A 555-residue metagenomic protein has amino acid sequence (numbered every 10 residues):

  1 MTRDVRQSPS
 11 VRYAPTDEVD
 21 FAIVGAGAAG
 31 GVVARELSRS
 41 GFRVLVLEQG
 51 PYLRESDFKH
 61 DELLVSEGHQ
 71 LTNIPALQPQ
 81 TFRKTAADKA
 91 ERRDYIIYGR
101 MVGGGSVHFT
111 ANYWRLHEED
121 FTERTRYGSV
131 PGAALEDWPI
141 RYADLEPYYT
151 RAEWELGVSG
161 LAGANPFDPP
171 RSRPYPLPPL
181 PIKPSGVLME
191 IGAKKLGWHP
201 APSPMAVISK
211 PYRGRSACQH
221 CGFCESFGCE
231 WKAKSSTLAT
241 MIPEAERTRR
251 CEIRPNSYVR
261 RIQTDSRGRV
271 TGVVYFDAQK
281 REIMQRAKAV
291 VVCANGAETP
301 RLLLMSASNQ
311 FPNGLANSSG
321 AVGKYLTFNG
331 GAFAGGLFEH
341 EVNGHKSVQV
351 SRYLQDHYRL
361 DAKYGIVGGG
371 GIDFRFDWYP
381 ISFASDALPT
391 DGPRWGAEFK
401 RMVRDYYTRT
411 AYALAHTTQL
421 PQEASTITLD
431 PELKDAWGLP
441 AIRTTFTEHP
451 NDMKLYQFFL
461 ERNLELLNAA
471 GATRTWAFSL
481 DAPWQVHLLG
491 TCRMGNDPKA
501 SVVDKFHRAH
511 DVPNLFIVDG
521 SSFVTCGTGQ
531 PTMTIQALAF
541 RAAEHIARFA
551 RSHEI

Functional and structural regions predicted by a protein language model:
M1-F21, R39-S40, K59, R548-I555: Extreme N-terminal leader/targeting segments of oxidoreductases
E18, P202-A206, A217-C224, R260-T264 (+5 more regions): A glycine-rich dinucleotide-binding beta-alpha-beta segment and adjacent secondary-structure elements that constitute
F21-V46: N-terminal Rossmann-like FAD-binding beta1-loop-alpha1 element of flavoenzymes
I23, G27-A28, P184, A297 (+1 more regions): Residue-level detector of alpha-helix initiation sites
R39, R43, G50-L63, T248 (+6 more regions): Glycine-rich loop(s) and the adjacent beta-strand/alpha-helix scaffold that form part
F42, Q49-R115, Y142-A152, G186-K194: N-terminal FAD cofactor-binding segment of flavoenzymes
Q70-N73, K84-E91, R126-Y258, D481: Conserved redox-cofactor binding core of oxidoreductases
T85-A86, A90-I97, V102-G105, F109 (+8 more regions): FAD cofactor-binding and catalytic pocket of flavoenzymes
